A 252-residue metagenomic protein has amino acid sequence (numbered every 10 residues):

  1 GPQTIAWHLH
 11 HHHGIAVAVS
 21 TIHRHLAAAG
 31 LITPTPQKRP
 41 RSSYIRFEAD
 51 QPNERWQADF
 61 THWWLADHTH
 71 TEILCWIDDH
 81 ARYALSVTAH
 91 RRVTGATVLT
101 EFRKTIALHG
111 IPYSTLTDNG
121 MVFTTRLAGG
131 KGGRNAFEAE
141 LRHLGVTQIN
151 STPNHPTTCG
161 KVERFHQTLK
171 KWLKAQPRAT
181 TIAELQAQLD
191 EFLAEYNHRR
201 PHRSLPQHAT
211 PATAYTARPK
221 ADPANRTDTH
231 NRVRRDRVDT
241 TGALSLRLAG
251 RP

Functional and structural regions predicted by a protein language model:
G1, D59, K174-Q188: Short, charged, surface-exposed loops that flank catalytic or proteolytic processing sites
G1-A58, L127-A128, G132-E138, T210-R218: Basic, flexible linker segments flanking DNA-binding modules in nucleic acid-interacting mobile-element proteins
I5, I22, D59, W76 (+8 more regions): Mobile genetic element proteins and their domesticated derivatives, centered on retroelements and DNA transposons
G14, E48-D50, A66, A128-G129 (+2 more regions): Conserved, non-catalytic sequence blocks in retroelement Pol enzymes and Pol-derived host proteins
I15, A27-Y83, R91, G95-Y113 (+3 more regions): Mobile-element integrase/transposase regions, centering on the N-terminal DNA-binding/Zn-coordinating module
T117-N119, L127-K171, L185, D190: RNase H-like two-metal-ion nuclease catalytic core shared by retroviral integrases and related mobile-element nucleases
N197-P252: C-terminal, beta-rich DNA-binding module of retroviral/retroelements integrases
